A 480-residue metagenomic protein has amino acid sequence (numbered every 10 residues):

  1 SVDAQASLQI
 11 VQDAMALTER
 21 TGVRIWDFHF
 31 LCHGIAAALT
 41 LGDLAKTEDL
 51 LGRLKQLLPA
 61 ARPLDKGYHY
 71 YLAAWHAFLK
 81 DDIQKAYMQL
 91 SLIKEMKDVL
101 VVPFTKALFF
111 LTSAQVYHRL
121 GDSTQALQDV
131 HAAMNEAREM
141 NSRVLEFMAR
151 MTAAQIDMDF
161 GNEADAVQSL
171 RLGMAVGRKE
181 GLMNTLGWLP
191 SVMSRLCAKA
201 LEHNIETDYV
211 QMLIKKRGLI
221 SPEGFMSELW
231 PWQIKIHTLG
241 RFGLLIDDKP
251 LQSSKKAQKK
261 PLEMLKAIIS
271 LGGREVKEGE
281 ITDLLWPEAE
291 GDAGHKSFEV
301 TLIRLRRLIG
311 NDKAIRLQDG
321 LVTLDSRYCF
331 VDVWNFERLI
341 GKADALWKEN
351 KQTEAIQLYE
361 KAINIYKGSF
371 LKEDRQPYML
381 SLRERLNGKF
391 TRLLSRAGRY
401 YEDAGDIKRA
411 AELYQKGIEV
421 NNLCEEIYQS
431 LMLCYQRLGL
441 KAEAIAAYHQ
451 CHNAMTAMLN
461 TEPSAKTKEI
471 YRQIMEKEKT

Functional and structural regions predicted by a protein language model:
S1, Q5, T18-G34, A45-K46 (+8 more regions): Alpha-solenoid helical repeat architecture
M88, L201-Q258, L262, D312-T323 (+1 more regions): Short boundary/linker motifs that mark transitions into or out of structured domains
V102-P103, D165, K179-I205, S253-K255 (+4 more regions): Intrinsically disordered, charged and Pro/Gly-enriched terminal/linker segments that flank large helical-solenoid
R241, K256-K266, L285, G291-N311: DNA-recognition element of transcription regulators
